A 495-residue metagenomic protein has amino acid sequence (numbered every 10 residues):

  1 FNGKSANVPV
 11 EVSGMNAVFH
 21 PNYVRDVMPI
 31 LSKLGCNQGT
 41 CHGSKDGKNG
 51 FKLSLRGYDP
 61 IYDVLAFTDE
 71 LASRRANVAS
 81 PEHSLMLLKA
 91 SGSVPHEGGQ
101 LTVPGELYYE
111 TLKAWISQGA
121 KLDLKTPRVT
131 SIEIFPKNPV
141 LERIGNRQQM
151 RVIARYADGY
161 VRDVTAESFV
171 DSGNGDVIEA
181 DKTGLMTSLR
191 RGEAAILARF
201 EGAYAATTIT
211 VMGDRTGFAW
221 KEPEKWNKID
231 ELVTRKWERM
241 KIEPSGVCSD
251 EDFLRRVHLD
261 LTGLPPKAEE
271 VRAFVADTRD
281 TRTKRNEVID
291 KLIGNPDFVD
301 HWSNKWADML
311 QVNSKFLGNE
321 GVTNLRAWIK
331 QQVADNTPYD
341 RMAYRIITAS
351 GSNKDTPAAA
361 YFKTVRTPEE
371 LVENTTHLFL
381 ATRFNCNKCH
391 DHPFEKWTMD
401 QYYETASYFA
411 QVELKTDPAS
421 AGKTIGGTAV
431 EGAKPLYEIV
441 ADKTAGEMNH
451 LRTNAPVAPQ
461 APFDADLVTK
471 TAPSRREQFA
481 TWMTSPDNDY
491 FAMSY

Functional and structural regions predicted by a protein language model:
F1-P21, D26, G105-T234, R239: Extracytoplasmic soluble-region selector
V18, T40, K52-D69, V78-E82 (+6 more regions): Short, structured secondary-structure elements that scaffold catalytic or ligand/cofactor-binding regions
P29-N37, F379-T382: Short metal-coordination and nucleic-acid-contact micro-motifs, chiefly zinc-binding Cys/His arrays
C36-Q38, K48-G50, E97, P127-V129 (+1 more regions): Short secondary-structure junction motifs
G43: Acidic, glycine-rich low-complexity segments
D46-G47, S91-S93: Acidic glycine-/aspartate-rich tracts in secreted/extracellular proteins
A72-S73, E97-T102, F316: Active-site rim elements
A472: Glycine- and hydrophobic-rich flexible loops that cap the catalytic core of alpha/beta enzyme folds
